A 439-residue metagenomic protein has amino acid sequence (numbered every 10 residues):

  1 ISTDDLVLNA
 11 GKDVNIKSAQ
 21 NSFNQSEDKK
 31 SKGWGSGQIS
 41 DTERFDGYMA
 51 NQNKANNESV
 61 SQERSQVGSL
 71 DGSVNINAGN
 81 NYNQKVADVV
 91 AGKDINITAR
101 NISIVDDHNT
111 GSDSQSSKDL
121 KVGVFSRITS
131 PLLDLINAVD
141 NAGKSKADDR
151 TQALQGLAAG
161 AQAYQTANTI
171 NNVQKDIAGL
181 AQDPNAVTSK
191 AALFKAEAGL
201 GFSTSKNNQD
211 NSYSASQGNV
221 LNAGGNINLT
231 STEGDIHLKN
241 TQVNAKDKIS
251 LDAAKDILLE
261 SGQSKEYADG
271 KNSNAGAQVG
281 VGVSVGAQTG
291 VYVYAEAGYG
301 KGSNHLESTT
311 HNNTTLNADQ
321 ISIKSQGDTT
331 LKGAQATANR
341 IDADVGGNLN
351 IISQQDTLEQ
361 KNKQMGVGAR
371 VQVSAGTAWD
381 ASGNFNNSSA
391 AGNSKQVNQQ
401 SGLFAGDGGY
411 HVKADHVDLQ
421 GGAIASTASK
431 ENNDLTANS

Functional and structural regions predicted by a protein language model:
I1-S439: Binding/recognition "hotspot" determinant
